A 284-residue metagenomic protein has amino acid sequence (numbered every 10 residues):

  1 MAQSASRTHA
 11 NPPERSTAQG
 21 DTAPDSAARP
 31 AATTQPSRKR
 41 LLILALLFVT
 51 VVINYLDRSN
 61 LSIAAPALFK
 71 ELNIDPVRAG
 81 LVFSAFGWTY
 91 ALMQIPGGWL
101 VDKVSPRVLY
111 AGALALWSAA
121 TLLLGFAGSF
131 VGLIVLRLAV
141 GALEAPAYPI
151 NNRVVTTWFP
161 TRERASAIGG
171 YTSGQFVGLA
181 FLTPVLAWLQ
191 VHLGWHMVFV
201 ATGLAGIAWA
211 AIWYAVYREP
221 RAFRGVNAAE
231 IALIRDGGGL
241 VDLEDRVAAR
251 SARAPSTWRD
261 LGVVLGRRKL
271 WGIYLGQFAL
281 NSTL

Functional and structural regions predicted by a protein language model:
A2-S59: Cytosolic juxtamembrane N-terminal segment immediately preceding the first transmembrane helix of multi-pass
R29-P36, P220-I273: Juxtamembrane intracellular "pre-TM" segments in multi-pass secondary transporters
S59, G87-I95, A145, L179-A180: Residue-level signature of mid-helix packing/kink "hotspots" within the transmembrane helices of 12-pass Major
S62-Q94: Extracellular/periplasmic helix-loop-helix junction of adjacent transmembrane segments in MFS-like secondary
N73, S105, F126-G132, L143 (+1 more regions): Helix-breaking motifs and short loop linkers at transmembrane-helix boundaries and internal kinks in secondary membrane
L92-V131: Conserved MFS/SLC helix-loop-helix module at the cytosolic interface between two early adjacent transmembrane helices
L136-F176: Cytoplasmic helix-loop-helix junction between adjacent transmembrane helices in 12-TM secondary transporters
Y171-R224: Helix-loop-helix hairpin linking two adjacent transmembrane segments in secondary transporters
